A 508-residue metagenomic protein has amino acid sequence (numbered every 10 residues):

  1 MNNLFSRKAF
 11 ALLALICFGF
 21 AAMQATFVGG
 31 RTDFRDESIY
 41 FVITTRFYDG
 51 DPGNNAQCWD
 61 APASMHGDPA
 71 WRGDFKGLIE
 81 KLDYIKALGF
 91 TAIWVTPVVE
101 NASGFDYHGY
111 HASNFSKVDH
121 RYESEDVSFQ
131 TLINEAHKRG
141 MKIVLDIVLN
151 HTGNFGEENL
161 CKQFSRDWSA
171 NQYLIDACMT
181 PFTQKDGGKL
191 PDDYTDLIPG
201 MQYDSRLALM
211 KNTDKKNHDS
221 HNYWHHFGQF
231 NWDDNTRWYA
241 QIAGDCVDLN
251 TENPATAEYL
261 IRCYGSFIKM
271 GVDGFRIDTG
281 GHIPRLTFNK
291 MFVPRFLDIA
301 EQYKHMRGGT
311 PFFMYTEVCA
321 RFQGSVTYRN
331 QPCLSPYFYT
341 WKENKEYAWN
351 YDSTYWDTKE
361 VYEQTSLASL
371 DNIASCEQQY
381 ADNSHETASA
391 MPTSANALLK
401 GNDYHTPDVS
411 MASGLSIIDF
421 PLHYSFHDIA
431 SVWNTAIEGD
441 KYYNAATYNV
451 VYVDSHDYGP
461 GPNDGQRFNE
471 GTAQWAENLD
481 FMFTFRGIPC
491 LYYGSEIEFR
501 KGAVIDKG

Functional and structural regions predicted by a protein language model:
N2-L12: Bacterial N-terminal signal peptides that target proteins for export
A11-A21: Bacterial N-terminal signal peptides
A25-L145, N150-C161, D167-Q172, D176-A177 (+4 more regions): N-terminal structural segment of carbohydrate-active enzymes
D36, G153-T251, Y351-A412, Y442-N444 (+1 more regions): Active-site region of glycoside hydrolase catalytic domains
S38-I43, A92-P97, N114-K117, K142-D146 (+6 more regions): Structural recognition of the beta-strand scaffold that forms the well-ordered cores of secreted hydrolase catalytic
P62-K76, H111-S124, I242-A257, D273-I283 (+2 more regions): The substrate-binding groove and active-site-proximal loops of carbohydrate-active enzymes, especially glycoside
R72-Y84, N253-K269, W475-L479: Short, acidic/polar
I133, H137, H151, R262-K269 (+5 more regions): Active-site-proximal helices and loops of the catalytic beta/alpha 8
